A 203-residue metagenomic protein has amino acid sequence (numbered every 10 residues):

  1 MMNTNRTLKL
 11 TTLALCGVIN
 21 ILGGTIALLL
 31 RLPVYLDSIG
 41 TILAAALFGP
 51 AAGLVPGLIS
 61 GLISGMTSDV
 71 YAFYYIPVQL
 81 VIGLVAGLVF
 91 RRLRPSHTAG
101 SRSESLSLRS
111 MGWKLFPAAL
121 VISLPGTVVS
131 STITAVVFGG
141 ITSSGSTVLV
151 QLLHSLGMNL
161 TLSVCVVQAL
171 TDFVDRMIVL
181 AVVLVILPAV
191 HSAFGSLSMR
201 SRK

Functional and structural regions predicted by a protein language model:
M2-M66, Y71: Hydrophobic transmembrane alpha-helices
A14-V18, I39, L43, L54 (+10 more regions): Residue-level signature of the transmembrane alpha-helical core of multi-pass small-molecule transporters
N20, A45, G83-R91, V183 (+2 more regions): Hydrophobic transmembrane alpha-helices
L28-Y35, A72-Y74, R94-H97, S101-K203: Membrane-embedded alpha-helical hairpins and interfacial helices in multi-pass inner-membrane proteins
A52-V55, R91-S96: Short helix-loop capping/hinge motifs at secondary-structure junctions, enriched in acidic/polar residues
L62-D69, Y74-Y75, Q79-G83, G87-L88: A compact, surface-exposed functional segment
